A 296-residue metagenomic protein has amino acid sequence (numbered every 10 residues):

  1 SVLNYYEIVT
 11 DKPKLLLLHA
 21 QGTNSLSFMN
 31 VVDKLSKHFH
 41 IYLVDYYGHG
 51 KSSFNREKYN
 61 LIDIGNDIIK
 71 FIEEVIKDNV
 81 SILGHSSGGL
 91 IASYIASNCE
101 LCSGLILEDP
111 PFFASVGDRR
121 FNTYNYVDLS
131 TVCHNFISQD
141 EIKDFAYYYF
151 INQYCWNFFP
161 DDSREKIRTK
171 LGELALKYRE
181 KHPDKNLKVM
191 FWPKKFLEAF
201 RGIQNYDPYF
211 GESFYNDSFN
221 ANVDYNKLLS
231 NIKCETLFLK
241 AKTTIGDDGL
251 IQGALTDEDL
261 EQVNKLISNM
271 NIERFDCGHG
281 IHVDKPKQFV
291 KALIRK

Functional and structural regions predicted by a protein language model:
E7-F54: Conserved HGGG/HGGXW glycine-rich cap/lid loop of the alpha/beta-hydrolase fold
Y46-L83, S87, Y94, D118-R119 (+2 more regions): Active-site loop/oxyanion-hole signature of alpha/beta-hydrolase fold enzymes
G89-E100, L105: Short glycine-enriched nucleophile-adjacent loop and the immediately C-terminal alpha-helix near the catalytic center
I106-S163: Flexible "cap/lid" loop of the alpha/beta hydrolase fold
E165-K227, T243: Hydrophobic, aromatic-rich cap/lid helix
S230-D276: Conserved loop-alpha-helix segment in the C-terminal half of the alpha/beta-hydrolase fold that carries the catalytic
R274-P286: Catalytic histidine-centered segment of alpha/beta-hydrolase-like enzymes
V283-R295: Post-His helix in hydrolase/transferase enzymes
